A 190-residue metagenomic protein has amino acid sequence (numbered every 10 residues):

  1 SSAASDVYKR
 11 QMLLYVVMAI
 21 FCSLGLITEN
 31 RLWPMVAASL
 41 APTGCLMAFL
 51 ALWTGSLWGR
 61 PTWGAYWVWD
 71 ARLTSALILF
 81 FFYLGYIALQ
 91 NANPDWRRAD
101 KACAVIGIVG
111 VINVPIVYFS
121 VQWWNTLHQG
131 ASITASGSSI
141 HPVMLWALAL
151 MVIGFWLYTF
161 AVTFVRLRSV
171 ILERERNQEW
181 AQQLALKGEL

Functional and structural regions predicted by a protein language model:
S1-Y8: Short, small-residue-biased leader/transition segments that mark boundaries at the very start of proteins
S5, W123-L157, E179-L190: Membrane-interface transmembrane-helix boundary segments in multi-pass integral membrane proteins
K9-F21, I78-Q90, W146-F164: Hydrophobic cores of alpha-helical transmembrane segments in multi-pass inner/ER membrane proteins, independent
K9-G59: A glycine-rich, hydrophobic loop/mini-helix early in the fold
E29-L46, Y66-W69, P94-I108: Membrane-interfacial loop-to-helix junctions in multi-pass inner-membrane proteins
T43-A88: Membrane-interface helix-loop-helix modules in multi-pass inner-membrane proteins
C103-F119: Hydrophobic alpha-helical membrane-insertion segments
A161-E175: Membrane-interface capping segments at transmembrane-helix boundaries
